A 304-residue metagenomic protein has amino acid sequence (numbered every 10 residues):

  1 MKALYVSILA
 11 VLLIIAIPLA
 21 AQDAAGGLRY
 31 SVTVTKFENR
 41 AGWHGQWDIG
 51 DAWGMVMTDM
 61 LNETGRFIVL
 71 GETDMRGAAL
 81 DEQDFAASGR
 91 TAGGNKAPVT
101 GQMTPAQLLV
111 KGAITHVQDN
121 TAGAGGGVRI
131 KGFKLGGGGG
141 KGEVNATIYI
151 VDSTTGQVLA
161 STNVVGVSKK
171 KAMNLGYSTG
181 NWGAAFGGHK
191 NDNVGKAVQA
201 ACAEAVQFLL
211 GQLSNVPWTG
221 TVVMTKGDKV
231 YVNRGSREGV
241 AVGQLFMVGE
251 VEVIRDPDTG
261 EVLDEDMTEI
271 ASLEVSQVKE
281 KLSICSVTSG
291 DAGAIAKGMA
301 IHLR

Functional and structural regions predicted by a protein language model:
V6-A16: Bacterial N-terminal signal peptides
A21-G94, P98, T162-K170, G176-G183 (+7 more regions): A structural "domain/chain start" motif
K36, H116, M224, R234 (+3 more regions): A residue-level detector for short acidic-glycine micro-motifs
A41-G42, K131-N145, D152-Q199, D258-E280: Short secondary-structure boundary motifs at beta->alpha junctions and helix caps
Q83-Q157, A241, L245, I254 (+2 more regions): Surface-exposed short loop/turn segments
Q107-L109, S214-W218, D264-A271: Short coil-to-beta-strand transition motifs
I130-G142, E238, C285-A300: Short solvent-exposed strand/turn elements
M247-R304: Beta-strand/loop-dominated core regions that host nucleotide or nucleotide-derived cofactor-binding catalytic loops
